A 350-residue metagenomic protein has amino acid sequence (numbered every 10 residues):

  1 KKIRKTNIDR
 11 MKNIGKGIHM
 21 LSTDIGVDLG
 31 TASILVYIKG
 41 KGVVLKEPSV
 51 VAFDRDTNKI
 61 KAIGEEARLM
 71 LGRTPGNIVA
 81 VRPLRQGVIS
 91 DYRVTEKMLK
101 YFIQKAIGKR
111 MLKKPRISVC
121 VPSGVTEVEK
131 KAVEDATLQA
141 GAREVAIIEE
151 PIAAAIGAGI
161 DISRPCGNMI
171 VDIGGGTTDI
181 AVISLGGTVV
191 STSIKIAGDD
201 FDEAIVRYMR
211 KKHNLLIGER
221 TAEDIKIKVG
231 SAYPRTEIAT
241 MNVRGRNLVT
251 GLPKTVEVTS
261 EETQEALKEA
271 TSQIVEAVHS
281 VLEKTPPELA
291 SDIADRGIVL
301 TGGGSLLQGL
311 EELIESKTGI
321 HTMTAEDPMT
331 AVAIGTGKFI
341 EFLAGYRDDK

Functional and structural regions predicted by a protein language model:
K1-I173, A181-V299, S305-K350: Nucleotide/phosphate-binding catalytic cleft detector across ATP-hydrolyzing and phosphate-transferring enzymes
